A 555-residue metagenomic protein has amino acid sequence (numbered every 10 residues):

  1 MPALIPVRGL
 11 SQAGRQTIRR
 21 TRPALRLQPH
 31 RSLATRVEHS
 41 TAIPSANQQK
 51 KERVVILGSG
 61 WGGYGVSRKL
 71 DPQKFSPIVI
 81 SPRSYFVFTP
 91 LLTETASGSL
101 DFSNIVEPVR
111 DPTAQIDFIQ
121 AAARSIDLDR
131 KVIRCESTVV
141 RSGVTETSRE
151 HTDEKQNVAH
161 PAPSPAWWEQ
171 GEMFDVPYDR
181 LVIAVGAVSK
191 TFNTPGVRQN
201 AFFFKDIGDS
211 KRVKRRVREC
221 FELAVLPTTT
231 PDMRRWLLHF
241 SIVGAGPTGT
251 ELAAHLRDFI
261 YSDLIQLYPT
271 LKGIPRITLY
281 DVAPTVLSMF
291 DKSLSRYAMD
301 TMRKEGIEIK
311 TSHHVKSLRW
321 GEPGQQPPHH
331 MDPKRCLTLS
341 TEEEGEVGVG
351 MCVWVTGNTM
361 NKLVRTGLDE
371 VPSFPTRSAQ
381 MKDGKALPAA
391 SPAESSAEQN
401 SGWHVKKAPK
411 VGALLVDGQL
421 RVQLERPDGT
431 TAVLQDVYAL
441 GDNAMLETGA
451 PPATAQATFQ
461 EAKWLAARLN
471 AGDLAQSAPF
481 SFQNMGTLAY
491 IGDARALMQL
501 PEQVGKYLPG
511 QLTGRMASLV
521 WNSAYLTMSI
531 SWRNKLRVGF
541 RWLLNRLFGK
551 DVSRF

Functional and structural regions predicted by a protein language model:
M1-A24: N-terminal chloroplast transit peptides
R19, R26-P29, T35, T41-A46 (+2 more regions): FAD-binding core/adjacent interface of flavoenzyme oxidoreductases
I43-S125, V197, F240, P247-F290 (+1 more regions): Beta1-alpha1 glycine-rich phosphate/pyrophosphate-binding loop at the start of Rossmann-like nucleotide-binding domains
K50-R53, A457, E461-F555: C-terminal, flexible cofactor-proximal segment of oxidoreductases
L57, P177-G186, D206, V243 (+2 more regions): Short hydrophobic core segments
K69-R180, F290-E308, L519, N534: N-terminal Rossmann-like dinucleotide/flavin-binding domain of flavoprotein oxidoreductases that bind FAD/FMN
N200-T228, V347-Q460: FAD-site-proximal beta/loop scaffold in flavoenzymes
R218, L223, M233-K304, E308-K310 (+1 more regions): Rossmann-like dinucleotide-binding core of oxidoreductases
